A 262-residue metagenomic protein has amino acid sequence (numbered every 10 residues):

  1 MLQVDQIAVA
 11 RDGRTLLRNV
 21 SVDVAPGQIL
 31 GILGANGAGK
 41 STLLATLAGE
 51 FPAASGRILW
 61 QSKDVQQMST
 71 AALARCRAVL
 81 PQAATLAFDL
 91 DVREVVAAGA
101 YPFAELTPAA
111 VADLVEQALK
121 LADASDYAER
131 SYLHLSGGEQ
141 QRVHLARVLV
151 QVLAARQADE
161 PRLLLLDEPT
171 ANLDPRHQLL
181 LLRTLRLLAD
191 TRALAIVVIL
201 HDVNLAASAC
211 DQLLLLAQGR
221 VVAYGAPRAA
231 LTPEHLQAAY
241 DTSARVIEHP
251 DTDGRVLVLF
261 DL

Functional and structural regions predicted by a protein language model:
L33-A35: The feature captures the beta-strand-to-loop junction immediately N-terminal to the Walker
A48: Helix-to-loop junction immediately C-terminal to a conserved catalytic motif
G56-D64: Conserved ABC transporter NBD signature motif
D64, L214, Q218-A229: Conserved switch/coupling elements of ABC/ABC-like ATPase nucleotide-binding domains
A110-Y127: Conserved ABC ATPase "signature" region
Q157-A158, L164-E168: Catalytic Walker B motif of ABC-type/P-loop ATPase nucleotide-binding domains
T232-P233, Q237-L262: ABC ATPase nucleotide-binding domains
